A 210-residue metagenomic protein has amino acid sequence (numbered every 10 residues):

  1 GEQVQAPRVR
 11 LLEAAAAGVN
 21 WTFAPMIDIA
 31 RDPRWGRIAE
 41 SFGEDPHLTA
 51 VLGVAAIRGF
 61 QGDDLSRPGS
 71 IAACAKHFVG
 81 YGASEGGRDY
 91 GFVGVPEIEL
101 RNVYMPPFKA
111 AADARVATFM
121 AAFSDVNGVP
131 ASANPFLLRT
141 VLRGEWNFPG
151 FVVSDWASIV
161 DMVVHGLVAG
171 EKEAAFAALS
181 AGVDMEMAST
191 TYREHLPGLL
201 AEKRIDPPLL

Functional and structural regions predicted by a protein language model:
G1-L210: Glycoside hydrolase catalytic-domain context in secreted enzymes
